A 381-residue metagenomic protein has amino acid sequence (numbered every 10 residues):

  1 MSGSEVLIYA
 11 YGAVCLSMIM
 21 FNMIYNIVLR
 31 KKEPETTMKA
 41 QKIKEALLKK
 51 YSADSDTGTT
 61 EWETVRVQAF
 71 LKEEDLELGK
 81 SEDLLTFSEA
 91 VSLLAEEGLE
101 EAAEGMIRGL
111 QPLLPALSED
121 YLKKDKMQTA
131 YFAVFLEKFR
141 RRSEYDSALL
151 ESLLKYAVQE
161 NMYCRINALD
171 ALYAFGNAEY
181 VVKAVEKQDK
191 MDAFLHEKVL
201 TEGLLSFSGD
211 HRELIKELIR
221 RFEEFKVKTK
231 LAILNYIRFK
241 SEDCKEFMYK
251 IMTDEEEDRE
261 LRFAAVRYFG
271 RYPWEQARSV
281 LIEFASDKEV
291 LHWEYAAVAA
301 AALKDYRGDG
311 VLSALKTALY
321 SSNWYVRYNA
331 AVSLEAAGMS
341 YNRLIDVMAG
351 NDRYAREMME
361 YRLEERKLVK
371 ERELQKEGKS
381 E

Functional and structural regions predicted by a protein language model:
M1-L7, S286, E360-E381: Short, Lys/Arg-enriched, disordered terminal segments
M1-Q41: N-terminal signal-anchor transmembrane alpha helix of single-pass membrane proteins, serving as the membrane-anchoring
Y25-K123: N-terminal topogenic membrane-targeting module
K72-L78, I107-Y121, E144-K155, N177-Q188 (+7 more regions): Amphipathic alpha-helical scaffolding segments comprising HEAT/armadillo-like alpha-solenoid repeats
E77-N177: Membrane-proximal soluble helical/coiled-coil segments that couple transmembrane anchors to catalytic or regulatory
G98-R108, A130-R142, I166-F175, H196-G209 (+6 more regions): Structural detector for internal amphipathic alpha-helices that build alpha-solenoid repeat scaffolds
K124-D125, A157-M162, D192-A193, F225-K226 (+4 more regions): Short inter-helical turns and helix N-cap capping residues of alpha-solenoid HEAT/ARM repeat scaffolds
L154-I166, D170-E202, S206-E213, F222-F225: Long, contiguous interaction/recruitment modules in multidomain scaffold/adaptor proteins
